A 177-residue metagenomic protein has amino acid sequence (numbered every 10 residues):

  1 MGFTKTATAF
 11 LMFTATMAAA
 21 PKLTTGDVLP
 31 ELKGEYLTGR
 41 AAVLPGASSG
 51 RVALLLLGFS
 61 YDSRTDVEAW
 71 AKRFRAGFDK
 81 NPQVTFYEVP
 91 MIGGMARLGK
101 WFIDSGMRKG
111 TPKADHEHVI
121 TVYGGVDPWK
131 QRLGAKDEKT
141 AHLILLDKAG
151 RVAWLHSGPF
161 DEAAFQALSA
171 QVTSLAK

Functional and structural regions predicted by a protein language model:
M1-T8: Bacterial N-terminal signal peptides that target proteins for export
F10-A20: Hydrophobic h-region of N-terminal signal peptides that target proteins for export in Gram-negative bacteria
L32-V52: A short beta-strand-turn-helix
A47-V67: Short active-site neighborhood of thiol/selenol oxidoreductases, capturing the structured segment around
S60-S63, I92-A96, V126-P128, R151-V152 (+1 more regions): Solvent-exposed loop/turn segments at secondary-structure junctions within structured extracellular/periplasmic domains
S63-P112: Structural microenvironment flanking redox-active thiols in thiol-disulfide oxidoreductases
Y87-V89, W101-E138: Short, internal strand/loop/helix patches that form the active-site neighborhood or redox-interaction surface
K130-Q131, E138-K177: Thiol-/selenol-based redox modules, centered on thioredoxin-like and closely related oxidoreductase domains
